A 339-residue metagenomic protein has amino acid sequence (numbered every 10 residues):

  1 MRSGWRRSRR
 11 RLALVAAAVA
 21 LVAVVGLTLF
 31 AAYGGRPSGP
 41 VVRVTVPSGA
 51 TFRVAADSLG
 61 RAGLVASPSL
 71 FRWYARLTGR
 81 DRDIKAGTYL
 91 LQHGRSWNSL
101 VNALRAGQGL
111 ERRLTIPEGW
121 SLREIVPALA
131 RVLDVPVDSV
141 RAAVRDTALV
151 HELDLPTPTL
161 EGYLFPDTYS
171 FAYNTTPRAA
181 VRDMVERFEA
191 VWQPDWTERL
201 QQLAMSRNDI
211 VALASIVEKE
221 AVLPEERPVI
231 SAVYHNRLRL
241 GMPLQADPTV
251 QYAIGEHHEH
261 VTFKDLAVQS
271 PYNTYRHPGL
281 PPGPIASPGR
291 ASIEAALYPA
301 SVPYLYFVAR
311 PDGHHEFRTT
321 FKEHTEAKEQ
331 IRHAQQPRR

Functional and structural regions predicted by a protein language model:
R2-V41: N-terminal type II signal-anchor transmembrane helix that functions as the membrane-insertion/stop-transfer segment
R10-L14, V41, R82-D83, W120-E124 (+3 more regions): Short low-complexity stretches enriched in small and charged residues
V15-V19, A62-G63, A86-T88, S139-V144 (+2 more regions): N-terminal start-of-chain detector that recognizes signal peptides and the immediate post-cleavage beginning
A16-A18, V44-P47, Q92, Q202 (+2 more regions): Pocket-edge positions in alpha/beta enzyme catalytic cores
A17-A20, R43, R113, E198 (+1 more regions): N-terminal hydrophobic or amphipathic segments with adjacent small-residue motifs that include Sec signal peptides
A20-A23, G79, T262, H314: Alpha-helical interaction segments
F30-W192: Signal peptide-directed extracytoplasmic domains
T51, R131-D138, A142, L149-R339: Bacterial extracytoplasmic/cell-wall-associated proteins, especially those involved in peptidoglycan
